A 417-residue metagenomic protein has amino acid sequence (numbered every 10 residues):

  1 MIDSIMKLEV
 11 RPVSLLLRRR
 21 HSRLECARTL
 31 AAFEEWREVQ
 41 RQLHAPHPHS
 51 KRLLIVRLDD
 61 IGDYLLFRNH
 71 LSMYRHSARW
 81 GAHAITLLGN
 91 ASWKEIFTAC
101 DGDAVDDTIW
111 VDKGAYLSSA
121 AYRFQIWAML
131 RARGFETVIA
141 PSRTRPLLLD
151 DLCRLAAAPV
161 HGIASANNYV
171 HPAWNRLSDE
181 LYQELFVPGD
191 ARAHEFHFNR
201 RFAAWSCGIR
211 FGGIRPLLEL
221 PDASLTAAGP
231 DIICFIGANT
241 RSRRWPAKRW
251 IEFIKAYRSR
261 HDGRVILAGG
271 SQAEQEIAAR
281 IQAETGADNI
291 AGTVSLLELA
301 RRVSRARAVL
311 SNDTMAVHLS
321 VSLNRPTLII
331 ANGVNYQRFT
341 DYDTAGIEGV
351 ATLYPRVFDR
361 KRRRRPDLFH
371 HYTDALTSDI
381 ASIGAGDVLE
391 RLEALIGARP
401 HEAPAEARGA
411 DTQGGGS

Functional and structural regions predicted by a protein language model:
M1-S417: Catalytic machinery of carbohydrate-active enzymes, primarily nucleotide-sugar-dependent glycosyltransferases
